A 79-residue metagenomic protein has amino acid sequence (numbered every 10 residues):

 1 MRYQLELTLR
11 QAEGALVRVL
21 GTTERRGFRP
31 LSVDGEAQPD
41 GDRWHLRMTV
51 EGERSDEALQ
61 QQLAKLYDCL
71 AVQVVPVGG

Functional and structural regions predicted by a protein language model:
M1-G79: A conserved regulatory-domain signal marking ACT and ACT-like small-molecule sensing domains and adjacent regulatory
